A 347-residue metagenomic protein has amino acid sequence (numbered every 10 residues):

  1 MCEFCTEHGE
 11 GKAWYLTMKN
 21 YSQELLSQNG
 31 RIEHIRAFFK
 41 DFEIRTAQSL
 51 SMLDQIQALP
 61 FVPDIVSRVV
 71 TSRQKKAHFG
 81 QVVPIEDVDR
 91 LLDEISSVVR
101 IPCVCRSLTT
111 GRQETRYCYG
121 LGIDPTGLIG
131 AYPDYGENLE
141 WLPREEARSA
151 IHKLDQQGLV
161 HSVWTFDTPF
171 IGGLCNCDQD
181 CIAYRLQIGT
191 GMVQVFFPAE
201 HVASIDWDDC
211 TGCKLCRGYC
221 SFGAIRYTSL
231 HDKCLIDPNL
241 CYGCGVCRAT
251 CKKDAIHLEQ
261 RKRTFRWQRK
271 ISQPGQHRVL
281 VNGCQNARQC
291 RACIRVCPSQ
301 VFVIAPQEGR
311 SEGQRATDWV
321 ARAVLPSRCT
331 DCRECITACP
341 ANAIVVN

Functional and structural regions predicted by a protein language model:
M1-Q157, F166-D167, Y227, L235 (+5 more regions): Iron-sulfur (Fe-S) cluster-binding modules
E3-T6, I101-E114, G172-Y184, D208-F222 (+3 more regions): Local cysteine-cluster metal-coordination motifs and their immediate loop/turn environment, predominantly Fe-S cluster
F79-V83, L142-R144, Q156-L159, Y184-I188 (+4 more regions): Short amphipathic alpha-helical surface micro-motifs
Y132-N138, E145-S162, N176-R185, T190-A199 (+1 more regions): Conserved adenosyl
V163-P169, G173, T190-Y219, G223-G243 (+3 more regions): Ferredoxin-like iron-sulfur electron-transfer modules
